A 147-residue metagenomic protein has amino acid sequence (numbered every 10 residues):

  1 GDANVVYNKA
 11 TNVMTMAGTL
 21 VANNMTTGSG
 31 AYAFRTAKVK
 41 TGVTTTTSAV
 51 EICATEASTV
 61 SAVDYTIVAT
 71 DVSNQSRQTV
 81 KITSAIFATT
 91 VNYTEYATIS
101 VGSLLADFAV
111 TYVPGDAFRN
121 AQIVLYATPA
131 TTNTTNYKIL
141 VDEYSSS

Functional and structural regions predicted by a protein language model:
G1-A49, T59-V60: Intrinsic low-complexity, repeat-rich intrinsically disordered segments enriched in small/flexible residues
N4-T11, T83-T89, E143-S145: A short, sequence-level motif marking secondary-structure junctions
V5, Q78-I86, F108-A117: Broad, structure-driven detector of short, well-ordered beta-strand segments within folded domains
T19, T66-V68, Y126, D142: Residue-level recognition of well-ordered beta-strand positions that form the cores of beta-sheet-rich folds across
R35-A37, Q75-R77, V91-T94: Surface-exposed loop/edge segments in extracytoplasmic proteins
E51-F87: Beta-rich globular "head" domains
T83-L105: Terminal beta-strand-rich extracellular "head" domains that mediate receptor/glycan or other ligand binding
G102-S147: Low-complexity intrinsically disordered segments
